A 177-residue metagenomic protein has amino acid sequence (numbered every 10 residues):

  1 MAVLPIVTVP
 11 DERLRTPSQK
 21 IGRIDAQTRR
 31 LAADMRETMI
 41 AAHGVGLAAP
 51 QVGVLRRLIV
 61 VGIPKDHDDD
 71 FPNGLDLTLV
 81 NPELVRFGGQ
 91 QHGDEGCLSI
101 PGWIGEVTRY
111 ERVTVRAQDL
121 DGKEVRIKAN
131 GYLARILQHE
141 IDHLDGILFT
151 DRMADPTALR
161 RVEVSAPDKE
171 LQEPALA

Functional and structural regions predicted by a protein language model:
M1-Q138, H143-A177: Active-site rim/adjacent substrate-binding subdomains
